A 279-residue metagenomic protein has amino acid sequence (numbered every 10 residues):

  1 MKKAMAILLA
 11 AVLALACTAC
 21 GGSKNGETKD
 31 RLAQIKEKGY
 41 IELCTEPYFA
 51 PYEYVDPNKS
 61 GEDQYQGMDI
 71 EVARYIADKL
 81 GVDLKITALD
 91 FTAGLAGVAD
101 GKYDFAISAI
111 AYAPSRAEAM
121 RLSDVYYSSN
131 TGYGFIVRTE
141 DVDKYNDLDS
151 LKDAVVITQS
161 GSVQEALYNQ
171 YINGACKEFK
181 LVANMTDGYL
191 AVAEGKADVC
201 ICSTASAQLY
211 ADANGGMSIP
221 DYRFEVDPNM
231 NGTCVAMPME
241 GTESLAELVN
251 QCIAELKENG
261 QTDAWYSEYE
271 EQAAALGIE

Functional and structural regions predicted by a protein language model:
L15-A19: C-terminal motif of bacterial Sec signal peptides marking the signal peptidase cleavage site
G22-G26, V163-V182, S218-F224, Q251-E279: Ligand-binding clefts/hinges and TM-proximal coupling segments of bilobed small-molecule sensing domains
K24-I110: Extracytoplasmic small-molecule ligand-binding "clamshell" domains of the periplasmic binding protein/Venus flytrap
Q34, V137-V156: Flexible hinge/capping segments at coil-to-helix
Y54-S60, A73-V82, Q164-A183, A211-G215 (+1 more regions): Ligand-binding cleft/hinge of the Venus flytrap
M68-I70, K85-G97, D143, F179-E194 (+1 more regions): Short helix-initiation/N-cap motifs at beta->coil->alpha
A93, I110-A119, L167-Y171, A191-E194 (+1 more regions): A ligand-binding cleft/hinge motif common to bilobed small-molecule-binding domains
G134-Y145, M230-N250: A bilobed periplasmic-binding-protein/Venus flytrap-type ligand-binding module shared by bacterial periplasmic
